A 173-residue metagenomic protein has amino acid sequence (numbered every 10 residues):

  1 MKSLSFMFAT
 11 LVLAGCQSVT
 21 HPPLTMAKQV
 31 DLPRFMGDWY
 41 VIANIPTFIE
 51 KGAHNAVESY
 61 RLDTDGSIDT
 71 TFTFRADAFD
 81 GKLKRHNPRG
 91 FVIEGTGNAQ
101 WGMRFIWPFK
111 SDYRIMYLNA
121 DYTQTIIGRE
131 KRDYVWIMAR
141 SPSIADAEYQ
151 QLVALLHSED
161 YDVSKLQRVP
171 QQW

Functional and structural regions predicted by a protein language model:
M1-S5: Positively charged n-region of N-terminal signal peptides that target proteins for export
C16-W173: A beta-rich soluble binding module of mature secreted/lumenal proteins
